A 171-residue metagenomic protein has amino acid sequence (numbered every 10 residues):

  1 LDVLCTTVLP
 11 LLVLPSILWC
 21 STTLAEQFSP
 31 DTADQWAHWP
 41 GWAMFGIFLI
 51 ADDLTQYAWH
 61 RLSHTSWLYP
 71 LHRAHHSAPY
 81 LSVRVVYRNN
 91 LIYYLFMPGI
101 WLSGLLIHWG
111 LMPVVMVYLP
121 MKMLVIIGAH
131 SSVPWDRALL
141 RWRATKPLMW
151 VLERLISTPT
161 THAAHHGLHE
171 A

Functional and structural regions predicted by a protein language model:
D2-S16, D34-A171: Membrane-embedded catalytic scaffold of the fatty acid hydroxylase/desaturase
W19-W39: Juxtamembrane/interfacial segments at transmembrane-helix boundaries in multi-pass membrane proteins
